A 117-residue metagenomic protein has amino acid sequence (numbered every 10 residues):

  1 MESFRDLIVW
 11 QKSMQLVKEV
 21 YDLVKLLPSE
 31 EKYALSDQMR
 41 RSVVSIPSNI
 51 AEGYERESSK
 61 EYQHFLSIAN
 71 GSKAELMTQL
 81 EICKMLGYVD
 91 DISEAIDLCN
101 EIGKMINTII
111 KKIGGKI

Functional and structural regions predicted by a protein language model:
M1-E52, R56-I117: Short, C-terminally biased terminal segments at protein or domain edges
